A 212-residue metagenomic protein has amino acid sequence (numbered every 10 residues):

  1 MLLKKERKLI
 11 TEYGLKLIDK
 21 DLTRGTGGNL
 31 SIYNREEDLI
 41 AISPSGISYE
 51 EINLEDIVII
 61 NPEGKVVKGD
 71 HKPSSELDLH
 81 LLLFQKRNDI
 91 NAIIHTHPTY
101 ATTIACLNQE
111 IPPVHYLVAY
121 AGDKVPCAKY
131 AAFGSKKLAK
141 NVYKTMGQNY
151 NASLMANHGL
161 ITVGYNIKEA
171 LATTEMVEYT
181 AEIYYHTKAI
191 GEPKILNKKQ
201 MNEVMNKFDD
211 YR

Functional and structural regions predicted by a protein language model:
M1-R212: Glycine-rich flexible loops
